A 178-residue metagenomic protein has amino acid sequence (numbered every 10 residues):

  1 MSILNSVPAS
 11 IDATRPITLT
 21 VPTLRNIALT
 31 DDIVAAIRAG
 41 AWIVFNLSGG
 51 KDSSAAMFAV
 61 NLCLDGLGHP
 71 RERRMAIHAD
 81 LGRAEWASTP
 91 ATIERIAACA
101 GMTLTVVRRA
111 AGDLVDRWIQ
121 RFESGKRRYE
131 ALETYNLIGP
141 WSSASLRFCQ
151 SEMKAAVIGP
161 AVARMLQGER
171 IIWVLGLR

Functional and structural regions predicted by a protein language model:
S2-R178: ATP-dependent adenylation/nucleotidyltransferase module used to activate substrates
